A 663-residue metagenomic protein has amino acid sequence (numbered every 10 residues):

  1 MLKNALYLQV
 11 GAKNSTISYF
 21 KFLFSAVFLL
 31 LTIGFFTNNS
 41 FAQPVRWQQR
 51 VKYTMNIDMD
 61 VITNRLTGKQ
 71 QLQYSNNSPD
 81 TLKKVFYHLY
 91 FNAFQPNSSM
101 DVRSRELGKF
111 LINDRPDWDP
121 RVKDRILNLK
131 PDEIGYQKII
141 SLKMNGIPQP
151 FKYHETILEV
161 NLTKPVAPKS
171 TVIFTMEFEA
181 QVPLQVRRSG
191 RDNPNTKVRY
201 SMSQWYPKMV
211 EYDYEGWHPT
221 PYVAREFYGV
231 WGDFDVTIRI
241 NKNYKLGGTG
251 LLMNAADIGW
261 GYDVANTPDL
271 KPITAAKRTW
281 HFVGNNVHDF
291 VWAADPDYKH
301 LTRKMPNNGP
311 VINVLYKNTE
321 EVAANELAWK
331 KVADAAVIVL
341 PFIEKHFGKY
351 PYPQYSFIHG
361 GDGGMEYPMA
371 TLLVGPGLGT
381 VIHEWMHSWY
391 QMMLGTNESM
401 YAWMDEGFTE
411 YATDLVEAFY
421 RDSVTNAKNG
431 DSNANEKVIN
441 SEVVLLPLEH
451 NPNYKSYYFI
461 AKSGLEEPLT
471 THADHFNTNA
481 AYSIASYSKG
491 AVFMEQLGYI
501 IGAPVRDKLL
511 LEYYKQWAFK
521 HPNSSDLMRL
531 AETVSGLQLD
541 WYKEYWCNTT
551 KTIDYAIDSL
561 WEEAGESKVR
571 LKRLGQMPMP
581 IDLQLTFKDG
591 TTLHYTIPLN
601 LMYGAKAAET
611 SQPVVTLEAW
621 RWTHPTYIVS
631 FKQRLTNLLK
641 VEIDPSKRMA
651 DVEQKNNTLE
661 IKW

Functional and structural regions predicted by a protein language model:
S40-T67, P96, L539-W541: N-terminal, polar/Ser/Thr-rich
R50-V51, L89, F282, N313-R570 (+1 more regions): Hydrophobic alpha-helical and helix-loop surface patches within well-folded domains that function as non-catalytic
Q70-L72, L89, S170-L184, F234-K242 (+2 more regions): Short, hydrophobic/aromatic-enriched beta-strand segments in well-ordered soluble domains
S75, R115-N195, A619-T636, S646-K647 (+1 more regions): A surface-exposed beta-strand-loop module
K84-I147, N243-Y244, T586-L599: Solvent-exposed beta-hairpin/edge-strand motifs
S99-I112, E179-F234, K647-W663: Glycine/proline-rich low-complexity spacer/linker segments in large multi-domain proteins
M209-G216, A224-I382, Y411-D414, S423: Hydrophobic helix-coil surface modules that form long, contiguous segments used for peptide/substrate interaction
L252-A256, P504, W517-W663: Non-catalytic accessory/interaction domains
